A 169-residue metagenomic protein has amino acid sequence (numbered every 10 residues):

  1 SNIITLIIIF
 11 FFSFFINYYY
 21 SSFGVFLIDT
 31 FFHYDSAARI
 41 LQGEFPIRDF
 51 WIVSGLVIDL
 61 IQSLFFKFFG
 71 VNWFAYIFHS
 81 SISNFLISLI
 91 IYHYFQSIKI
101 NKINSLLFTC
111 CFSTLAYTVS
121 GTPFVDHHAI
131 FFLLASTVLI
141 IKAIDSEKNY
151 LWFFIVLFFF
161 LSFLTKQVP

Functional and structural regions predicted by a protein language model:
N2-L27, L161-T165: Transmembrane signal-anchor helices characteristic of membrane glycosylation enzymes that use polyprenol
Y20-S36, I47-L64, V71-F74: Extracytoplasmic catalytic/substrate-binding loops of multi-pass membrane glycan-assembly enzymes
L56, F69-L89: Loop-to-helix entry region of an early transmembrane alpha helix in multi-pass inner-membrane enzymes
S81-S88, F108-T109, H127-I140, W152-I155 (+1 more regions): Alpha-helical transmembrane segments of multi-pass membrane proteins
S88-Y117, I130-F131, Y150: Transmembrane-helix signature of polytopic, membrane-embedded enzymes that assemble or transfer cell-envelope glycans
Q96-K99, S136-F153, S162: Membrane-interface transmembrane helices that cradle and orient dolichyl/undecaprenyl
S113, Y117, L151-Q167: Membrane-interface alpha helices of multi-pass inner-membrane proteins
V119-A129: Short acidic/glycine- and proline-prone juxtamembrane loop motifs at membrane-interface regions of multi-pass membrane
